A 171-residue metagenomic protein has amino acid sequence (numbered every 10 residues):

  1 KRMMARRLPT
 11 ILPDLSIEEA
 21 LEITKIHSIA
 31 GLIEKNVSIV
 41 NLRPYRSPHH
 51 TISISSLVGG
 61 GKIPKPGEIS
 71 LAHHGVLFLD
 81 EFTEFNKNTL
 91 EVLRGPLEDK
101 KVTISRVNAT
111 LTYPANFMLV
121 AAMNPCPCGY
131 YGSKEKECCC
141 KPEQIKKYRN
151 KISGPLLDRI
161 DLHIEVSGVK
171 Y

Functional and structural regions predicted by a protein language model:
K1-V37, D99: Walker A/P-loop
S38-P44, T51-L77, T110: Conserved alpha-helical scaffold flanking the Walker A/P-loop in AAA+ ATPase domains
Y45-P48, I69-H74, I104-N124, I152-D161: AAA+/SF3 P-loop NTPase mechanochemical coupling elements
K62-I69, F82-F85, D99-N116, Y130-S133 (+1 more regions): Conserved Walker
H74, D80-F82, V92: Walker B catalytic acidic pair
L77-F78, E84-F85, Y171: Residues immediately C-terminal
D80-E81, V107-N108, A121-C126, V166-V169: A short beta-strand-to-loop transition that corresponds to the Sensor-1 phosphate-sensing loop of AAA+ P-loop ATPases
T112-N116, C126-Y171: Phosphate-sensing "switch" segment of ASCE/P-loop ATPases
